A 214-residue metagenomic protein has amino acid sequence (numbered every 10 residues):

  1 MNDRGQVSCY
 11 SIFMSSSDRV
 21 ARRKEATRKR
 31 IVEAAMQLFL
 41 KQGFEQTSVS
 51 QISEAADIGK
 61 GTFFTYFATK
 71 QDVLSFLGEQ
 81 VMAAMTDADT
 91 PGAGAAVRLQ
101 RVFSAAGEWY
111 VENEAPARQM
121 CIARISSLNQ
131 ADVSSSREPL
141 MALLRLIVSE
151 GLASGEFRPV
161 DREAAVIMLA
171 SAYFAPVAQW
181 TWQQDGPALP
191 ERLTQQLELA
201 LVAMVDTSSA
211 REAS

Functional and structural regions predicted by a protein language model:
M1-Q42, Q46-I58, Q71-S75: Basic, helix-initiating cap at the start of DNA-binding domains
M1-S15, R101-E112, M141-S154, A178-Q179 (+1 more regions): C-terminal peripheral helix-coil segments that are non-catalytic and often amphipathic
G61: Key DNA-contact positions within bacterial/archaeal DNA-binding proteins
F67, V73-V81: Alpha-helical DNA-contacting segments of helix-turn-helix folds
F76, D87-A115, V166-L169, T194 (+1 more regions): Hydrophobic alpha-helical connector segments
T86, N129-E156, E163-M168, A178 (+1 more regions): Amphipathic alpha-helical packing segments from all-alpha helical-bundle domains
